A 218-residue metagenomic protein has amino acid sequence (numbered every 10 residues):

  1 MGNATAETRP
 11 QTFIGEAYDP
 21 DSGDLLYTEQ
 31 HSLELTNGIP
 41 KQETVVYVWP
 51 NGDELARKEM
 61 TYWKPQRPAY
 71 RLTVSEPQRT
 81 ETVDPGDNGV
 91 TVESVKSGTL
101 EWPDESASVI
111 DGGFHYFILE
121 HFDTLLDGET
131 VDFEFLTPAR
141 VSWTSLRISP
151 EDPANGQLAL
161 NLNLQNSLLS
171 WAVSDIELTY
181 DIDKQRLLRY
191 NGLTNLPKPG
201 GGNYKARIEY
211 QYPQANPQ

Functional and structural regions predicted by a protein language model:
M1-T5: C-terminal segment of classical bacterial N-terminal signal peptides
E7-T12, Y18-K41, V45-P77, T82-P85 (+1 more regions): Acidic, serine/threonine-rich low-complexity disordered tracts
D53-D123: Contiguous hydrophobic, core-forming segments of folded domains
V92-N166: Solvent-exposed helix/loop surface patches that form functional interfaces
